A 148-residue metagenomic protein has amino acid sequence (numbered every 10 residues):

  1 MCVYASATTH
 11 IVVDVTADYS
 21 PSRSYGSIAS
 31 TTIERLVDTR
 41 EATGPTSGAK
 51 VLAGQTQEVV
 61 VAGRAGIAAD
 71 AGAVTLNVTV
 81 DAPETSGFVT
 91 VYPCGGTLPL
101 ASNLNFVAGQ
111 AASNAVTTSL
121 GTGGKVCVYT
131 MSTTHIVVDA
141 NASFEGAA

Functional and structural regions predicted by a protein language model:
M1-A148: Short edge beta-strands and adjacent beta->alpha junctions
